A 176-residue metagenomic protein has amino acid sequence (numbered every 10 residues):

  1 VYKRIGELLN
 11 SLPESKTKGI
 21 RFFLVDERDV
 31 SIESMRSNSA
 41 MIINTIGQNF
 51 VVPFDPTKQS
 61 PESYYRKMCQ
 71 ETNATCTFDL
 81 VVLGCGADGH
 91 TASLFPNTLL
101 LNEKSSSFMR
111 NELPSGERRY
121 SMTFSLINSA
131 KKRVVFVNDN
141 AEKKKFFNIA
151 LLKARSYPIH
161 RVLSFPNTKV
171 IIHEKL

Functional and structural regions predicted by a protein language model:
V1, C85-H90, D139-A141: Short glycine-rich anion-binding loops that position phosphate/pyrophosphate groups of nucleotides and phosphorylated
E7-T17, A40-N44, P96-K104: A glycine- and small-aliphatic-rich helix-loop capping segment at beta-alpha/alpha-beta transitions that lines
S15, N73-T75, A87, L101-N102 (+2 more regions): Solvent-exposed alpha-helices and their adjacent loops that cap or buttress functional pockets in soluble metabolic
S15-V82: Ligand-binding beta-strand-loop-alpha-helix segment within the catalytic cores of soluble metabolic enzymes
S31-E33, P61-E62, D88-F95, K144: Short acidic/glycine-rich loop or secondary-structure boundary segments that cap or lie
T57-K58, N111-G116, A150: Short, flexible loop segments at the rims of nucleotide/cofactor-binding pockets, characterized by
V81-S125: Class I SAM-dependent methyltransferase SAM-binding "motif I" and its flanking Rossmann-like core
S129-L176: ATP/nucleoside-binding phosphotransfer catalytic cores, i.e., glycine-rich phosphate-binding loops
